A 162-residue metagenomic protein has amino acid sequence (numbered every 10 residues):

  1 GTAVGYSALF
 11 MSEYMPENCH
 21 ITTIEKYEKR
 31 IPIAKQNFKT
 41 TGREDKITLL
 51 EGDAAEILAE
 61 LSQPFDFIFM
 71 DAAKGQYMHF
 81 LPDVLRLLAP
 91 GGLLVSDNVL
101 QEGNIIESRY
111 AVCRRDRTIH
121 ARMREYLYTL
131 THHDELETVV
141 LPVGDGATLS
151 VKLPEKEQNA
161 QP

Functional and structural regions predicted by a protein language model:
G1-P162: S-adenosylmethionine/decaboxylated-SAM
